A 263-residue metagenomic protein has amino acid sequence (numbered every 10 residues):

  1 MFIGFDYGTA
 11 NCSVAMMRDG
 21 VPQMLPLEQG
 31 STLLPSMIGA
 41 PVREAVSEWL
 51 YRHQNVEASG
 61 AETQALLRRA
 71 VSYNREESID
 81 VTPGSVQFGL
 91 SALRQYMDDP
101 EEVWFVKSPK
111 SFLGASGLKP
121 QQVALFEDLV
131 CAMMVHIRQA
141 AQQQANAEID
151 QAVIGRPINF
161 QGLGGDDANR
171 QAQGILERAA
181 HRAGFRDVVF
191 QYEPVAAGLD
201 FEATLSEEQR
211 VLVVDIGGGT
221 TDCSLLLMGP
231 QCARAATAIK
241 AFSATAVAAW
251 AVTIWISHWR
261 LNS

Functional and structural regions predicted by a protein language model:
M1-M24, M97, E101-E102, E202-K240: Gly/Thr-rich phosphate-binding beta-strand-loop-beta motif of the actin/hexokinase/Hsp70
F2, P35-M37, V189-T204, I256-L261: Glycine-rich phosphate-binding/hydrolytic loop that grips phosphoryl groups
G4, A152-R156, V213, A241-A246: Extended hydrophobic secondary-structure segments that form protein cores and membrane-embedded regions
T9, R156-F160, P194-V195, G217-T220: Short, flexible loop/turn elements at secondary-structure junctions
V14-E44, G229-L261: Short glycine-rich, Thr/Ser-proximal phosphate-binding strand/loop in the N-terminal lobe of ATP-dependent enzymes
L25-G164, N169-E177, S257-W259, S263: Phosphate-binding loop and its immediate beta->loop->alpha context in nucleotide/phosphate-handling enzymes
D99, D166, G184, T245-I254: Hydrophobic alpha-helical scaffolding
A141-N146, Q151, I158, Q171-L212: Hydrophobic, small-residue-rich alpha-helical packing segments that form membrane-like cores
